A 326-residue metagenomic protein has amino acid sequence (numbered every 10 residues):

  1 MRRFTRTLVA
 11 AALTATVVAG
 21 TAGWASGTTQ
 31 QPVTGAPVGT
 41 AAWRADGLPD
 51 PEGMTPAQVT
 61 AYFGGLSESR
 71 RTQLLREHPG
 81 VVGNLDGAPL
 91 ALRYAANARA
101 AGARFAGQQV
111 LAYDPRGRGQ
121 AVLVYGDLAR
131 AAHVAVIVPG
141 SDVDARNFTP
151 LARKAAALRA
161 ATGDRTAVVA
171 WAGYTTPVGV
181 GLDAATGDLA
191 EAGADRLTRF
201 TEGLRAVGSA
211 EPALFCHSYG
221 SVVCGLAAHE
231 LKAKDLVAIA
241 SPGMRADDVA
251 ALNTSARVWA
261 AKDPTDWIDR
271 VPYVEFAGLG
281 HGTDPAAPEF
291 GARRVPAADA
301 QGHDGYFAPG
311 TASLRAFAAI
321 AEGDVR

Functional and structural regions predicted by a protein language model:
M1-F148, G323: Flexible, membrane-associating and regulatory peripheral segments of lipid-active enzymes
F4-T5, S218-Y219, I239-A240: Mixed-charge, polar/low-complexity N-terminal
L128, S141-D144, T149-A155, A161-R199 (+3 more regions): Lipolytic serine-hydrolase domain surface
H133-A135, E211-A213, D235: Structural motif
I137-V138, F215, A261: Short hydrophobic segments within beta-strands
F215-C224: Gly/Ala-rich beta-loop-alpha elbow adjacent to hydrolase catalytic centers
